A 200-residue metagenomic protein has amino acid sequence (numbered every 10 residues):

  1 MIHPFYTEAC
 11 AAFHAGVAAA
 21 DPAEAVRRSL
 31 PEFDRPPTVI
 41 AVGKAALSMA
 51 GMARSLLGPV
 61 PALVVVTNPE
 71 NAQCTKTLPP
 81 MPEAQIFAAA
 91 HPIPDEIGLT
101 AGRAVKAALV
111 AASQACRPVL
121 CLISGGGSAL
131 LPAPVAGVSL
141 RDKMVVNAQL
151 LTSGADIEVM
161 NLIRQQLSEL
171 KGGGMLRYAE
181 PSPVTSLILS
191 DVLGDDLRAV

Functional and structural regions predicted by a protein language model:
M1-V200: N-terminal loops that bind phosphate or other acidic moieties and the adjacent beta-alpha structural core
